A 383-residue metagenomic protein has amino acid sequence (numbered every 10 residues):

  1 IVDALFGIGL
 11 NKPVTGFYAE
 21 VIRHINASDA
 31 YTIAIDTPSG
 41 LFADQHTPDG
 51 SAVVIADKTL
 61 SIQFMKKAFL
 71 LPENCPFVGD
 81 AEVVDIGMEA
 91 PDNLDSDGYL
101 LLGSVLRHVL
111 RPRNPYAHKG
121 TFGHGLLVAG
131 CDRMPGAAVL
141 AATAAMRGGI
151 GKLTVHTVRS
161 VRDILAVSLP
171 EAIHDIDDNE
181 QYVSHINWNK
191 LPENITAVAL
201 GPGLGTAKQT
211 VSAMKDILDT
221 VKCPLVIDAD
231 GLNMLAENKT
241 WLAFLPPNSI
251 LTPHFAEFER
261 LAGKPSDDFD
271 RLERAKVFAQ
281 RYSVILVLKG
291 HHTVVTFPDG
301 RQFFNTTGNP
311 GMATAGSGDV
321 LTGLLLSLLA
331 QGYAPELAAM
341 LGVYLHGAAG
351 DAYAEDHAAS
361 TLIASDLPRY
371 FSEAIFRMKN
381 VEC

Functional and structural regions predicted by a protein language model:
L5-S96: Internal gly/pro-rich beta-alpha loop/helix module that stabilizes soluble enzyme cofactors or their anionic handles
K58, F69-L225, A229, N233-L251 (+1 more regions): Small-residue (G/A/S/T)-rich helix-start motifs and N-terminal tracts that mark the onset
